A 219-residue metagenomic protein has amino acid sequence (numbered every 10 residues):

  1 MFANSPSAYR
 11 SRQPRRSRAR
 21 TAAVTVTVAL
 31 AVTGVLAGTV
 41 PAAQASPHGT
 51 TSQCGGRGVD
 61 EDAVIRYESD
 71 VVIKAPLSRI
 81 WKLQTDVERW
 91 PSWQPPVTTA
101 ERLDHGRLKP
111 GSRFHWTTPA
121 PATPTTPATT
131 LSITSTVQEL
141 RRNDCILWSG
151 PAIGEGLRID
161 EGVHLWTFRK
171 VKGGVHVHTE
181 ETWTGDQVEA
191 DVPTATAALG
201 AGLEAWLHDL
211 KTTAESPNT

Functional and structural regions predicted by a protein language model:
M1-A45: Secretory targeting and sorting signals
F2, P6, P41-D104: Hydrophobic ligand-binding cavity/cleft-lining segments
V35, E61-A63, L108, P127-L131 (+2 more regions): A generic structural micro-feature
V64-D70, R113, S132, C145 (+2 more regions): Intrinsic-disorder/low-complexity, polar/charged segments enriched in Ser/Thr/Lys/Arg/Asp/Glu/Gln
E68-V71, R102-L103, S132-E139, E161-K170: Hydrophobic/aromatic beta-strand elements that line small-molecule binding cavities or substrate pockets in beta-rich
L77, W81-V87, Q94-A100, G111 (+4 more regions): Extracytoplasmic/secreted envelope proteins and their assembly/folding machinery, especially bacterial periplasmic
R102-G156, H208, T212-P217: Glycine-rich portal/gate segments that line the openings of hydrophobic small-molecule binding cavities
P151-A201, A205, L210: Beta-strand/loop substructures that line and gate deep hydrophobic ligand-binding cavities in soluble
